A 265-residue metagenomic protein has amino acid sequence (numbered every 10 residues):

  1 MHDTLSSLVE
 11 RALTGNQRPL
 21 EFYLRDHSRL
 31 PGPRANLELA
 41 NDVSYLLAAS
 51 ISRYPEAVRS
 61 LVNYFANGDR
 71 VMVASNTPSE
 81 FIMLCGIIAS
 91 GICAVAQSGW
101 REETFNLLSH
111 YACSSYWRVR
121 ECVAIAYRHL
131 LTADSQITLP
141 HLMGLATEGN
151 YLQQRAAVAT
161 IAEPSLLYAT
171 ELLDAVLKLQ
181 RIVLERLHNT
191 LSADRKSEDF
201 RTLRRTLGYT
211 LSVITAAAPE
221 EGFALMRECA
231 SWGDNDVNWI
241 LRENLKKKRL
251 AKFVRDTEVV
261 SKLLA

Functional and structural regions predicted by a protein language model:
M1-C85, A89-A96, I240-A265: N-terminal alpha-helical scaffold/docking segments in eukaryotic complex subunits
V9, A40, S44, L108-S109 (+5 more regions): Amphipathic alpha-helical repeat scaffolds
A12-L13, A112, L131, A146 (+2 more regions): Hydrophobic residues in alpha-helical segments
E21, R25, N36, A40 (+7 more regions): Hydrophobic core positions within HEAT/HEAT-like alpha-solenoid repeats
V62, R101-F105, S109, R227 (+1 more regions): Solvent-exposed, well-ordered amphipathic alpha-helical segments that flank/support binding or catalytic loops
A66, S75-R201, R205: Eukaryote-skewed repeat-based solenoidal scaffolds used as protein-protein interaction platforms, primarily
S135-M143, T210, F253-A265: Long, charge-rich low-complexity segments
L166, T170, K178-T257: Extended alpha-helical scaffolding segments
